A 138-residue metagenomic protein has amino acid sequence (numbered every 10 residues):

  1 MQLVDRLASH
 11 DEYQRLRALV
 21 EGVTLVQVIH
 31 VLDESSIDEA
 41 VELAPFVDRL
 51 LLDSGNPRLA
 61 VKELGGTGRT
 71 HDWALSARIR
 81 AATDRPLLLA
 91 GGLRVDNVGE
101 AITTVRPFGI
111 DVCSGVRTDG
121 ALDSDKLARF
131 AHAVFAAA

Functional and structural regions predicted by a protein language model:
A8-S114, T118-G120, S124-A138: Short loop-to-alpha-helix "cap/lid" segments that border enzyme active sites across diverse enzyme classes
